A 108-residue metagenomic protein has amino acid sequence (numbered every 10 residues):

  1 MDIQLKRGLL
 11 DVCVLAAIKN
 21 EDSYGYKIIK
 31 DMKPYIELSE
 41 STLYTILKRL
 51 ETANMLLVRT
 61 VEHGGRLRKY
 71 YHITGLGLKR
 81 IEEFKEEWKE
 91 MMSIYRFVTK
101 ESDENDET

Functional and structural regions predicted by a protein language model:
D2-T42: N-terminal helix-turn-helix DNA-binding core of bacterial DNA-binding proteins
A17, R80-I81: Residues that scaffold the ATP/ADP-binding catalytic core of kinase and kinase-like folds
Y44-R49: Short, hydrophobic-biased segments on the C-terminal half of alpha helices that form "recognition helices"
A53-L67, H72: Beta-hairpin "wing" of winged helix-turn-helix
E82-T108: Amphipathic alpha-helical dimerization/coiled-coil segments that flank or bridge DNA-binding/regulatory modules
